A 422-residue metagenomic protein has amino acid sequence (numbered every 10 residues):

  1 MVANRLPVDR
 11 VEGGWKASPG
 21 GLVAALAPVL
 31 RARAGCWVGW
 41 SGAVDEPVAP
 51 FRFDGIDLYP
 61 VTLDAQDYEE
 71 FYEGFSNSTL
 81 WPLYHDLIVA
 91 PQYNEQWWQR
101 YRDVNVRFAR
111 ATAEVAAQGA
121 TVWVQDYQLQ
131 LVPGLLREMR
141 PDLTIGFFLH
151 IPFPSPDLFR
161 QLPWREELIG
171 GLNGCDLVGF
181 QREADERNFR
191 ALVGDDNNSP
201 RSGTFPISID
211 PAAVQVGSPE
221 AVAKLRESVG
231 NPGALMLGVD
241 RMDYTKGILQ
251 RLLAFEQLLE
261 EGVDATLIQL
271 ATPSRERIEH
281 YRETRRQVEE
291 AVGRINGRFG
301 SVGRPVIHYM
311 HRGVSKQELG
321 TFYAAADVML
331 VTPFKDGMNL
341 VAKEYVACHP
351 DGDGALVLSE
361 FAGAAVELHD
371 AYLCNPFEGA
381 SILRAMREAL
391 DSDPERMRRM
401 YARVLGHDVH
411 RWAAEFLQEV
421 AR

Functional and structural regions predicted by a protein language model:
M1-R422: Catalytic cores of carbohydrate-active enzymes across secretory and cytosolic contexts
